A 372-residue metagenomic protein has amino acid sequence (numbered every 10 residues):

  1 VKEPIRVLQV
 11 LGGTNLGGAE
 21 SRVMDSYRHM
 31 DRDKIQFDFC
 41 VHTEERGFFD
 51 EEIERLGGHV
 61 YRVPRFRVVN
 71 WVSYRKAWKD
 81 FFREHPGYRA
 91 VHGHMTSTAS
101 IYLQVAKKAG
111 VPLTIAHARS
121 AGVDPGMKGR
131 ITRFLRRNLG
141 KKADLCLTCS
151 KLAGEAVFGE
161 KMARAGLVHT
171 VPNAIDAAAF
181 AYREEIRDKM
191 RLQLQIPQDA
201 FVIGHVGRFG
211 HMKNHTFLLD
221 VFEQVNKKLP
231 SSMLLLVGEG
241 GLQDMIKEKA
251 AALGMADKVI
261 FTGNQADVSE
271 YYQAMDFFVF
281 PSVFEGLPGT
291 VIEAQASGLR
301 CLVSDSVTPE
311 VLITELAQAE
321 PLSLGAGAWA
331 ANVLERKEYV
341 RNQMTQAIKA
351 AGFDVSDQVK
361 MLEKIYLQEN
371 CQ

Functional and structural regions predicted by a protein language model:
E3-I5, Q9-S73, G241, I365: N-terminal strand-loop element at the rim of the active site of nucleotide-sugar-dependent glycosyltransferases
E20-D25, F201, H205-K227, G241-K247: A conserved mid-protein helix/loop that constitutes part of the nucleotide-sugar donor-binding site
W78, A181-I196: A short helix/loop element that forms part of the nucleotide-sugar donor recognition site in Leloir-type
G93-A99, A118: Short His-centered aromatic/hydrophobic patch
A143-A181: A short, active-site helix/loop in glycosyltransferases that binds the activated sugar's phosphate group
I246-G263: Nucleotide-activated donor-binding/catalytic signature segment of Leloir-type glycosyltransferases, i.e., the conserved
N264, V283: Aromatic "clamp/platform" in nucleotide-sugar-dependent glycosyltransferases that forms part of the donor/acceptor
E310-Y339, S356: Change "using UDP/GDP/dTDP sugars" to "using nucleotide sugars
